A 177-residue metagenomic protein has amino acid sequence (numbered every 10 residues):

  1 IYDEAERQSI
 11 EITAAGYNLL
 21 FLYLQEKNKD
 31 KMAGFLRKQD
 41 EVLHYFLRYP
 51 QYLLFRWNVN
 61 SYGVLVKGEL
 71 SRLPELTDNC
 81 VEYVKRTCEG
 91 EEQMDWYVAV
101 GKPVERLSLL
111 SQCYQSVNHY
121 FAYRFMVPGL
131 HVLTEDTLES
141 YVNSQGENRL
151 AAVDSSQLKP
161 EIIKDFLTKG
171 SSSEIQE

Functional and structural regions predicted by a protein language model:
I1-E177: Hydrophobic, helix-rich cores of sensory/ligand-binding and other regulatory modules that couple small-molecule
